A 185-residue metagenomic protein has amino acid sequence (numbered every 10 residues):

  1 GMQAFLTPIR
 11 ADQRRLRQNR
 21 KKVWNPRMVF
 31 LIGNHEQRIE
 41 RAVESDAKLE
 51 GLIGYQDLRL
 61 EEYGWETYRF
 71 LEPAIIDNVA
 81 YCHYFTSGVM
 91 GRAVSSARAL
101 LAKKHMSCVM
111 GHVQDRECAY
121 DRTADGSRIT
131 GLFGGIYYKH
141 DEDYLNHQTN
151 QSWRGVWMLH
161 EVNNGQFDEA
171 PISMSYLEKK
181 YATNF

Functional and structural regions predicted by a protein language model:
G1-E61: Core catalytic region of metal-dependent phosphoesterases/phosphodiesterases, especially metallo-beta-lactamase-like
L16-R17, T67-F70, A93-R98: A generic local structural motif
V23-N25, A74-D77, L101-K104: Short gly/pro-enriched beta-turn/loop segments at secondary-structure junctions
V29, E66-L71, C82, L132: General small-molecule cofactor/ligand-binding pocket signal
G54-Q56, Y68-L71, R116-R122: Intrinsically disordered, low-complexity boundary segments flanking structured domains
L58-N78: Short acidic low-complexity segments
V79-M174: Conserved beta-sheet core of the metallophosphoesterase superfamily
P171-T183: Short, solvent-exposed aromatic-acidic interface loops
